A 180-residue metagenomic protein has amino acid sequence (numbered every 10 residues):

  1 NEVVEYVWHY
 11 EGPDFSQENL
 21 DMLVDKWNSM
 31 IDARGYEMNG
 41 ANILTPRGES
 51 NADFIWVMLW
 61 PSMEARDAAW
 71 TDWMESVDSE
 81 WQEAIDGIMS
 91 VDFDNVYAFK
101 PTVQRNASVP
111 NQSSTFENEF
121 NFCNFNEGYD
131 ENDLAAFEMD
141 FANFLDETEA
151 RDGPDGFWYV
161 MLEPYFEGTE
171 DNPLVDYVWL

Functional and structural regions predicted by a protein language model:
N1-L180: Short S/T/G/P-rich N-terminal loop/turn motif that feeds into the first structured element of a domain
